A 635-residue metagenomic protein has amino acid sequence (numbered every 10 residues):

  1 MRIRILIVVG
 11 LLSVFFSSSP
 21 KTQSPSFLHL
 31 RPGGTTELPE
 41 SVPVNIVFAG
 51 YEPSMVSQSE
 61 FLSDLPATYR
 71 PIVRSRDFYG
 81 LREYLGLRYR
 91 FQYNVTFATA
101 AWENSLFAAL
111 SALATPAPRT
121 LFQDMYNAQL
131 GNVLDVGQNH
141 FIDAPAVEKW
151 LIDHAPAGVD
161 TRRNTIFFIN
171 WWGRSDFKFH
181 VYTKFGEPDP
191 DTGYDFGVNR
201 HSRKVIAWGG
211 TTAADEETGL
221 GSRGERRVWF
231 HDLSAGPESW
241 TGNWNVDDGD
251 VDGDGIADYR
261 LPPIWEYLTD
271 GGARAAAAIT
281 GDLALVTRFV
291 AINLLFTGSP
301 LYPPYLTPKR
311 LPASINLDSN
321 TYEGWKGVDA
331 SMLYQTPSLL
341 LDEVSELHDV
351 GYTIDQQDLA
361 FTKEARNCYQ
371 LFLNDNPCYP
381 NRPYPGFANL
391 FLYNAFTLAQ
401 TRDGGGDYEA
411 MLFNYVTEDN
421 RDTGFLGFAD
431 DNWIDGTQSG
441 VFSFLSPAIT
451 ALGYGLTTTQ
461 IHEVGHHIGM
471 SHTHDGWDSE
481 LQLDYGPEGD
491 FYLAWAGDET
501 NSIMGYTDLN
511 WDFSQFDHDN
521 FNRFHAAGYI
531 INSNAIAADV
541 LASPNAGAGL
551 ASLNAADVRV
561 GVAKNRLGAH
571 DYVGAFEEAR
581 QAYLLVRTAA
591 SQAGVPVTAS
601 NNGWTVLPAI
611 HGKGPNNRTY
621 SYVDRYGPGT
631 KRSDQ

Functional and structural regions predicted by a protein language model:
M1-L6: Bacterial N-terminal signal peptides that target proteins for export
I7-V14: Bacterial N-terminal signal peptides
S13, I142-D143, S514: A diffuse structural propensity rather than consistent per-protein peaks
S18-P20: N-terminal Sec signal peptide cleavage junction
Q23-L62, W244-Y334, S338, D342-T353 (+2 more regions): Replace "(M1/M4/M9/M12/WLM)" with "(e.g., M1/M4/M8/M9/M12/M26/WLM)" and add "not limited to" to clarify scope
S26-E40, A49-P53, T96, A100-W477: Active-site-proximal segment of zinc-dependent metalloprotease catalytic domains
L62-L65, Y69: Early compact domain cores of eukaryotic multidomain regulators
Y69-Q92, L339-T353: Signal peptide-proximal N-terminal region of secreted/periplasmic/extracellular or secretory-lumen proteins
